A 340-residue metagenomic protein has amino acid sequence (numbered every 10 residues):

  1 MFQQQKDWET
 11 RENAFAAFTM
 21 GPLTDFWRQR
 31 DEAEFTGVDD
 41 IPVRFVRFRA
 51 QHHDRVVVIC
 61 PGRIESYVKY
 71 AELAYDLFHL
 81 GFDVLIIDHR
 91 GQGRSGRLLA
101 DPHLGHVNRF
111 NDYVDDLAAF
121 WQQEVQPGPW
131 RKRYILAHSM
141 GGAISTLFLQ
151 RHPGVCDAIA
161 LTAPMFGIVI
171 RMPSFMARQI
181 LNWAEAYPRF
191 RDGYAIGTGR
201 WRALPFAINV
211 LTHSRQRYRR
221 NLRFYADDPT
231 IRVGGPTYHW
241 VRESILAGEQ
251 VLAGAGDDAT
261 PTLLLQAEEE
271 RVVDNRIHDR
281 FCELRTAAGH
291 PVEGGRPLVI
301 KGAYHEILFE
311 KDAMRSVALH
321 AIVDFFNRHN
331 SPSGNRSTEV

Functional and structural regions predicted by a protein language model:
M1-T36, R44-V46: An N-terminal hydrophobic leader/cap segment in hydrolases
Y67, A74-A100: Conserved alpha/beta-hydrolase
G105-V125: Alpha/beta-hydrolase active-site loop
I144-R232: Alpha/beta-hydrolase-fold enzymes
D258, L264-Q266: Short beta-strand/loop motif that positions the catalytic acidic residue of the alpha/beta-hydrolase fold
T260, D274-L284: Short alpha-helix in the alpha/beta-hydrolase fold that links the catalytic acid
E269-V273: Acidic catalytic loop of the alpha/beta-hydrolase fold
G294-V340: Catalytic active-site module of serine/aspartate enzymes centered on a nucleophile-bearing elbow/loop
